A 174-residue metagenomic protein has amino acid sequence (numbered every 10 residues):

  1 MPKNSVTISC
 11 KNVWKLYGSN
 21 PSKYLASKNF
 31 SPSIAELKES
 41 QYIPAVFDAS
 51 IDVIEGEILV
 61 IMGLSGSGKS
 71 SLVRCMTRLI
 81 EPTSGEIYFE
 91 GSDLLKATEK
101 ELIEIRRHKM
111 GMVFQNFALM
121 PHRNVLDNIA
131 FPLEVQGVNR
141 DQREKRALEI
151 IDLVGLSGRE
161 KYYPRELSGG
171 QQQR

Functional and structural regions predicted by a protein language model:
S27-I34, S92-D93, E134, D141-G158: Conserved ABC ATPase "signature" region
E36-I43, L94-M110, V135, R140-D141: ABC ATPase NBD coupling module
T77: Helix-to-loop junction immediately C-terminal to a conserved catalytic motif
T83-D93: ABC nucleotide-binding domain "signature motif"
T98, L126, D152, E160-Y163: Signature (C-motif/LSGGQ) region and adjacent switch/coupling loops of ABC-type ATPase nucleotide-binding domains
R123-A130: Short coil-to-helix segment of the ABC ATPase nucleotide-binding domain corresponding to the Q-loop/switch region
Y163-L167, Q171: Conserved ABC ATPase signature
